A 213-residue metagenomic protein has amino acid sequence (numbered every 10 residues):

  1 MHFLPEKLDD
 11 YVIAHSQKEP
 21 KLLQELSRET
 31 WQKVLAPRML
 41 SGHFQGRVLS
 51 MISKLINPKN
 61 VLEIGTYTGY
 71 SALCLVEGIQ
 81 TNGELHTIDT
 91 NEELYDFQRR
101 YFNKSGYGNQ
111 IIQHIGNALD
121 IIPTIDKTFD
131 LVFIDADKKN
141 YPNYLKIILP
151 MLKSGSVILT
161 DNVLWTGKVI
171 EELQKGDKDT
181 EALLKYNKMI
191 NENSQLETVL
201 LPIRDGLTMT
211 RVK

Functional and structural regions predicted by a protein language model:
M1-L131, K138-L159, V163-K213: A short alpha-helical cap/connector motif
